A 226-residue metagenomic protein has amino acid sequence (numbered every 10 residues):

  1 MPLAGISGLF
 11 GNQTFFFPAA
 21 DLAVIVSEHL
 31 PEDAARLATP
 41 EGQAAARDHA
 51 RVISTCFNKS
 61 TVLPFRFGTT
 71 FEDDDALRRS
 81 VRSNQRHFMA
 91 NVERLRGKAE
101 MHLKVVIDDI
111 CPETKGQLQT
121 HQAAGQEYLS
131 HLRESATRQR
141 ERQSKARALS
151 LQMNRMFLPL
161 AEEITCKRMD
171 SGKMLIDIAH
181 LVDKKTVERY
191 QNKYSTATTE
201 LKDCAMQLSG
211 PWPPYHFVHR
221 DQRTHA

Functional and structural regions predicted by a protein language model:
M1-A226: An interfacial alpha-helical scaffold signature
